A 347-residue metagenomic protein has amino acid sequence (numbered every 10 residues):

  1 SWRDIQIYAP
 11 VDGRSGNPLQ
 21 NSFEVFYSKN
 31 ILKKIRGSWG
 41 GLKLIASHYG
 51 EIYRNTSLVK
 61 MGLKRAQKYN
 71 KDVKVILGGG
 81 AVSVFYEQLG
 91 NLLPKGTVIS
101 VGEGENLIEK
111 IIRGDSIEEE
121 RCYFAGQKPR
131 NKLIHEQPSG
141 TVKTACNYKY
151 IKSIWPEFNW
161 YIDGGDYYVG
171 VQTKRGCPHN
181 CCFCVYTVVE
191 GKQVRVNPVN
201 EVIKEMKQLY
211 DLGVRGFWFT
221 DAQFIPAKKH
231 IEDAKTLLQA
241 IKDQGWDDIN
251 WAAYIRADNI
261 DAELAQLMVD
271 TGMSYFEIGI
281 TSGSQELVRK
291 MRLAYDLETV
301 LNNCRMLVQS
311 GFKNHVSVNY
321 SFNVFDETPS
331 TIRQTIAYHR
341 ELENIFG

Functional and structural regions predicted by a protein language model:
S1-E205, D211-L212: Acidic, low-complexity intrinsically disordered segments
G50-Y53, I225-K228, V324-E327: Short, small-residue-enriched loops and turns at beta-alpha junctions that line or gate enzyme active sites
Q67-D72, K242-D248, S310-F312, E343-G347: Short helix-capping segments at alpha-helix termini
Y86-L93, L264, D326-R340: Catalytic cores of alpha/beta
T144-N314, F322: Radical SAM [4Fe-4S] cluster-binding motif and immediate context
D233-I241, E277, T328-I345: Short, electropositive alpha-helical surface patch
V316-V318, T335: C-terminal structural cap/anchor segments
